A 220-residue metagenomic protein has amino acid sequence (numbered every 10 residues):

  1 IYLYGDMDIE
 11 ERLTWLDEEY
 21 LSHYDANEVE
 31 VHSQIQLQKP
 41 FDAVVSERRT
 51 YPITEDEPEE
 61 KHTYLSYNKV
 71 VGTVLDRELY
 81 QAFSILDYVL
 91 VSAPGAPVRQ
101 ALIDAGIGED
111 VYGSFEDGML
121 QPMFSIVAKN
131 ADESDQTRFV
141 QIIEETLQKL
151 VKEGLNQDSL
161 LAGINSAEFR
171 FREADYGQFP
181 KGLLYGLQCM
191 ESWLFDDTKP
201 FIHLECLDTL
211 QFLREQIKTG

Functional and structural regions predicted by a protein language model:
I1-F41, E55-F83, Y88-G220: Charge-rich, well-structured scaffold segments of protease-associated domains
V45-P52, G220: Short amphipathic
